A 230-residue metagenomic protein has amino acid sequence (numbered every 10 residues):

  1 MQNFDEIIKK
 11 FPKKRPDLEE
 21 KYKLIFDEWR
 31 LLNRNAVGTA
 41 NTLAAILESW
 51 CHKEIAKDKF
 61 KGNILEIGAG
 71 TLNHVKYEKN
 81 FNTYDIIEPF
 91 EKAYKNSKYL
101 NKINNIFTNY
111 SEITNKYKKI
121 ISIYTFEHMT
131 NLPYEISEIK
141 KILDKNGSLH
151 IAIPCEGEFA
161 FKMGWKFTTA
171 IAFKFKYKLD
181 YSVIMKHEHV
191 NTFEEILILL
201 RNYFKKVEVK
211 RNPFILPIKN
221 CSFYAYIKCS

Functional and structural regions predicted by a protein language model:
F4, K9, P16, D27 (+5 more regions): Short linear sequence elements within intrinsically disordered, low-complexity coil regions
F4, R15, E19-Y22, L43-A45 (+7 more regions): Short linear sequence motifs
E6-K21, L32-R34, G38-T42, T130-K141 (+1 more regions): S-adenosyl-L-methionine-dependent methyltransferase catalytic module, highlighting the catalytic core
K23-A56: Class I SAM-dependent methyltransferase Rossmann-like catalytic core, especially the SAM/SAH-binding loop
W50-F161, A225-S230: Conserved SAM-binding loop
